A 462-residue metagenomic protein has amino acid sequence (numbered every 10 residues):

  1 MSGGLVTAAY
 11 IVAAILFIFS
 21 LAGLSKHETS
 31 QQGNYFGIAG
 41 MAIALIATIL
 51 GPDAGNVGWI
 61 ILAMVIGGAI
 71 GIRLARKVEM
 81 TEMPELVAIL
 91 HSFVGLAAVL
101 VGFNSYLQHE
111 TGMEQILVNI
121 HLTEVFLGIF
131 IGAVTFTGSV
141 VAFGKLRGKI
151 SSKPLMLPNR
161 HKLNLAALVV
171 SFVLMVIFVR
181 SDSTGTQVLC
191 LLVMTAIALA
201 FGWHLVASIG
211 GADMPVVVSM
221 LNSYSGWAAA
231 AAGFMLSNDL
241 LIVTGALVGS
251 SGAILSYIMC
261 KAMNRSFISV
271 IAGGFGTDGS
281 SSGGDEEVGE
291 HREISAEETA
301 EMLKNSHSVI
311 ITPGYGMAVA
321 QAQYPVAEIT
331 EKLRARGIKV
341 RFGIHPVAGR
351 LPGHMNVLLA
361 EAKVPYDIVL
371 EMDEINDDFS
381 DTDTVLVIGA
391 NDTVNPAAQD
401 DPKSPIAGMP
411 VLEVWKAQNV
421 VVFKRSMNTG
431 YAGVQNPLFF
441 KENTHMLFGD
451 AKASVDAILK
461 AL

Functional and structural regions predicted by a protein language model:
M1-A14, G51-G68, H121-F136, T184-I197: Structural signature of hydrophobic alpha-helical transmembrane segments
L16-T29, G68-V87, S139-P154, A200-M214 (+1 more regions): C-terminal ends of transmembrane helices
Q31-G40, I60-A63, E82-V94, P154-L165 (+1 more regions): Cytoplasmic-side transmembrane-helix entry/capping segments in multi-pass membrane proteins
T48-I61, R73-M83, V99-I116, V179-S183: Transmembrane alpha-helix boundary signature
N104-Q115, R180-G185, V216, S223-T244: Transmembrane helix-loop junctions at the membrane interface of multipass transporters and ion channels
G210, Y224-I268: Mobile "lid/hinge" segments at catalytic clefts and subdomain interfaces of large enzymes
L247-S306: Membrane-interfacial segments at transmembrane helix termini in multi-pass membrane proteins
E287-L462: Structured cytosolic domains appended to multi-pass membrane proteins
